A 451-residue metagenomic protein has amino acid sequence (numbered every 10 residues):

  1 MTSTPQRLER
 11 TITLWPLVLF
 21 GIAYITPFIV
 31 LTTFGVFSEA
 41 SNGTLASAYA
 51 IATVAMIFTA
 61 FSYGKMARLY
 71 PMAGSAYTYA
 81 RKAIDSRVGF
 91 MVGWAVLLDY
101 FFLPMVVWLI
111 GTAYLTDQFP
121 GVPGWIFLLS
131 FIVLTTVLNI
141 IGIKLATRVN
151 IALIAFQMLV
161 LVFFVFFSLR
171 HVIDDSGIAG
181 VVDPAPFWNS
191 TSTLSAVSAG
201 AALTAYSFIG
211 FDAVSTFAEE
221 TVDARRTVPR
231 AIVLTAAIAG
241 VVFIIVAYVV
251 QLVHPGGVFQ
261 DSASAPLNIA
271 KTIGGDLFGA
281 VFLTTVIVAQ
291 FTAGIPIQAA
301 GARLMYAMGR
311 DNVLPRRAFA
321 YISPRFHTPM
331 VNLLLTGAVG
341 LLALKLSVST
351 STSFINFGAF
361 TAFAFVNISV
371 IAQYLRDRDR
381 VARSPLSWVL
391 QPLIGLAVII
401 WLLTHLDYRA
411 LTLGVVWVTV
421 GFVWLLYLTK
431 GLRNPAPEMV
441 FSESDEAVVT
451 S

Functional and structural regions predicted by a protein language model:
M1-F34, E39-T44, M56-F61, A73 (+2 more regions): Membrane-interface "cap" regions at the ends of multi-pass membrane proteins
S3, L8, N42-A46, A50 (+2 more regions): Helix-loop-helix junctions that connect adjacent transmembrane segments in multi-pass membrane transporters
P27-F127, F131, T235-I238, I244-I245 (+1 more regions): Extracellular loop-to-transmembrane helix junctions
T78, D85, T116-D117, F187 (+3 more regions): TM-loop-TM module centered on a large, flexible mid-protein loop between adjacent transmembrane helices in multi-pass
G124-V182, I232-A236, I355-F365, S387 (+2 more regions): Membrane-interface loop-to-helix entry segments
V149, R317-T328, F363-T412: C-terminal membrane-solvent junction of multi-pass transporters and transport-like membrane proteins
V160-F164, M305, I355-V381, V398 (+1 more regions): Hydrophobic alpha-helical segments of multi-pass membrane transport proteins
G358-A359, L386-S451: A generic transmembrane alpha-helix motif of multi-pass inner-membrane proteins
